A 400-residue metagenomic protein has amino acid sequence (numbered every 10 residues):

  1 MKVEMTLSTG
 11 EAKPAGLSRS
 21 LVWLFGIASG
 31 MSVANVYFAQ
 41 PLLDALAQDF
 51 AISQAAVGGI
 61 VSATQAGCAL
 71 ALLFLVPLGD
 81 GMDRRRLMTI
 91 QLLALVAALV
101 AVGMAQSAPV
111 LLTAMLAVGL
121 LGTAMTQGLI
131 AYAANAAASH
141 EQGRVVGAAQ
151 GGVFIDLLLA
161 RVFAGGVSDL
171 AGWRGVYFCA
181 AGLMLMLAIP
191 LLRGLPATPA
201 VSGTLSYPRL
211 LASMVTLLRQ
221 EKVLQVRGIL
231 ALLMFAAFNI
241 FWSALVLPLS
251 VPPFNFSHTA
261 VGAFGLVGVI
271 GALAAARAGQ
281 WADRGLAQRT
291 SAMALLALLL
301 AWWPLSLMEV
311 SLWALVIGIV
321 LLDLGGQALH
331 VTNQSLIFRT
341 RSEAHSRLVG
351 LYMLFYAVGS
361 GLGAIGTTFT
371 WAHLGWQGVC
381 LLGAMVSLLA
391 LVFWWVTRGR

Functional and structural regions predicted by a protein language model:
L7-G16, P196-G228: Juxtamembrane intracellular "pre-TM" segments in multi-pass secondary transporters
L70-A108: Conserved MFS/SLC helix-loop-helix module at the cytosolic interface between two early adjacent transmembrane helices
L72-D83, L273-L286, W371: Helix-to-loop junctions at the C-terminal end of transmembrane segments in multipass secondary transporters
R86-V100, R289-W303, A384: Structural signature of the two symmetry-related core transmembrane helices
A98, P109-A117, W313-L321: Paired small-residue
L116-V153: Cytoplasmic helix-loop-helix junction between adjacent transmembrane helices in 12-TM secondary transporters
A148-R193: Helix-loop-helix hairpin linking two adjacent transmembrane segments in secondary transporters
Q288-N333: C-terminal transmembrane helical hairpin of 12-TM major facilitator-type secondary transporters
